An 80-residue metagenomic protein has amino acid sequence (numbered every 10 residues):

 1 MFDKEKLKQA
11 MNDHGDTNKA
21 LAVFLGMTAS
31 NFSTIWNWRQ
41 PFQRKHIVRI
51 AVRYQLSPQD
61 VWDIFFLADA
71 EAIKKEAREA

Functional and structural regions predicted by a protein language model:
M1-D16, A20, D63: A short, Lys/Arg-rich alpha-helix, primarily the initiator
D13, F24, R53: Residues within the alpha-helical elements of helix-turn-helix
A20-A22, I50: Short alpha-helical "recognition helix" segments of helix-turn-helix
M27-F42: Recognition helix of helix-turn-helix/homeodomain-like DNA-binding domains that insert into the DNA major groove
T34, V52, W62-A80: Short, charged recognition helix plus adjacent turn of helix-turn-helix-like nucleic-acid-binding domains
R39-K45, A70-I73: Short, solvent-exposed alpha-helical "recognition" segments
K45-D60: DNA major-groove recognition helix of helix-turn-helix/homeodomain DNA-binding modules
